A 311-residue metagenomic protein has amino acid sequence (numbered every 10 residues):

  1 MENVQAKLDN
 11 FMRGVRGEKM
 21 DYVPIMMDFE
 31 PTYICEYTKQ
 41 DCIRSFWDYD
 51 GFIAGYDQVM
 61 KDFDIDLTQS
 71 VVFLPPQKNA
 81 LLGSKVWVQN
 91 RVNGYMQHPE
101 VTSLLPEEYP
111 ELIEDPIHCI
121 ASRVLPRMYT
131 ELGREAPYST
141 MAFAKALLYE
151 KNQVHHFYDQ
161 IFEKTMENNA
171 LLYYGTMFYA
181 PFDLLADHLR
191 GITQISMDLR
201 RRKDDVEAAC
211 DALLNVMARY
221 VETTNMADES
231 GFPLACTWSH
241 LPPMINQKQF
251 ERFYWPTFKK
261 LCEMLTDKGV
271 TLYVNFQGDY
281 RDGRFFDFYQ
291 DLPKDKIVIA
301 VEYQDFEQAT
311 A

Functional and structural regions predicted by a protein language model:
M1-A311: Catalytic cores of TIM-barrel enzymes
